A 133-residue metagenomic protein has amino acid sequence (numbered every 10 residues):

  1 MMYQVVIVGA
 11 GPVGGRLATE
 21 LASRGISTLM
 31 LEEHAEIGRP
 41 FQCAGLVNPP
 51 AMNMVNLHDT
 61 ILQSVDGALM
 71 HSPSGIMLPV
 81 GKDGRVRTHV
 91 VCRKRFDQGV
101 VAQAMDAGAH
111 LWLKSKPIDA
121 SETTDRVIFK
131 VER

Functional and structural regions predicted by a protein language model:
M1-V13: Beta1/beta-strand and adjacent pyrophosphate-binding region of the FAD-binding site in flavoprotein oxidoreductases
M2-Y3, E32-H34, G84-V86: A short, structure-level motif marking secondary-structure boundaries and short turns
Q4, I26-L29, I76-G81: A short alpha-helix capping/helix-coil boundary motif
V6-V8, T19-Q42: Glycine-rich FAD pyrophosphate-binding loop
R16: Short alpha-helical segment within the catalytic ATP-binding CA
T19, S23, N53, A102 (+1 more regions): Short, well-ordered alpha-helices that flank and scaffold nucleotide-derived cofactor binding pockets
H34-S72: N-terminal FAD cofactor-binding segment of flavoenzymes
S64, M70-R133: Conserved N-terminal helical subregion
